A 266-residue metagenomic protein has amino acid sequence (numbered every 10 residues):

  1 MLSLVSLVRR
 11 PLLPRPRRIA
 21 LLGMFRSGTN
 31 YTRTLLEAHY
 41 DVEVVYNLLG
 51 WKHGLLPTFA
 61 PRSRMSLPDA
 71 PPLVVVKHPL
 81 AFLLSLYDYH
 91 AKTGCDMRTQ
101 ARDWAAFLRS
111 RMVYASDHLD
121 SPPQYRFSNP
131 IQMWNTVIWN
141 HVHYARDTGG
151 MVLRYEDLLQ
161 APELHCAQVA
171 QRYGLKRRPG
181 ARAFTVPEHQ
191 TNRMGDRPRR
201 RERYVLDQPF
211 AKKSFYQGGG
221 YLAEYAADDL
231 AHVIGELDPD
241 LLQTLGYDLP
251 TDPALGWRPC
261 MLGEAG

Functional and structural regions predicted by a protein language model:
M1-I19, Q124-F127, V142-A145, G174-G266: PAPS-dependent sulfotransferases, especially Golgi type II membrane carbohydrate sulfotransferases
G23: The Walker A (P-loop) glycine that initiates the GxxxxGKT/S ATP-binding motif of P-loop NTPases
S27: ATP-binding Walker
N30-V42: A conserved segment at the C-terminal end of the G1
E37-H39, Y89-K92, Q168-V169: Short secondary-structure boundary/capping segments
V42-R62, M97-W104: Flexible phosphate/Mg2+-sensing switch loops adjacent to catalytic phosphate-binding sites
D69-D88: Conserved phosphate-donor/acceptor-positioning beta-strand/loop module used by diverse small-molecule
C95-R182, P198, A223-E224, D229: PAPS-dependent sulfotransferase catalytic domain
